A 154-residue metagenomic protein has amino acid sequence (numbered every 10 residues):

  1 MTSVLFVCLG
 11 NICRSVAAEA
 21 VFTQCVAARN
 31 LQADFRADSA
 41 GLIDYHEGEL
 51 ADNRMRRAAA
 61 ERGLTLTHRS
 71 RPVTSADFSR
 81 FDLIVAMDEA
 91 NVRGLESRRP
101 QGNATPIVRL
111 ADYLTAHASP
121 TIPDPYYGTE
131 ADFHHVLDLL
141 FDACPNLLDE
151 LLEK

Functional and structural regions predicted by a protein language model:
M1-R80, D149-K154: Conserved active-site segments centered on acidic
F6, V85-A86: Hydrophobic beta-strand core positions in alpha/beta domains
S15, D88-E89: Helix N-cap/beta->alpha junction signal
L83, E89-K154: Phosphate-binding/catalytic loops
